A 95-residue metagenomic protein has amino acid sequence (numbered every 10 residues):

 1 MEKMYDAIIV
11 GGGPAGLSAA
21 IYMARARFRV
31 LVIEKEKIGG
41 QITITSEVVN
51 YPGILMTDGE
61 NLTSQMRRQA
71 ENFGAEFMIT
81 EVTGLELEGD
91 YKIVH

Functional and structural regions predicted by a protein language model:
E2-A15: Beta1/beta-strand and adjacent pyrophosphate-binding region of the FAD-binding site in flavoprotein oxidoreductases
K3-Y5, A26, M78, D90: Residue-level preference for short coil/turn positions at secondary-structure junctions
I8-V10, R25-I44: Glycine-rich FAD pyrophosphate-binding loop
G13, E34, M78-E81: A secondary-structure boundary/capping signal
S18, K37, Q65: Short Gly/charged-rich anion-binding patches and loops
A20, A24: Gly/Ala-rich phosphate-binding loop of Rossmann-like dinucleotide-binding domains, activating on the conserved
T43-H95: N-terminal Rossmann-like dinucleotide/flavin-binding domain of flavoprotein oxidoreductases that bind FAD/FMN
